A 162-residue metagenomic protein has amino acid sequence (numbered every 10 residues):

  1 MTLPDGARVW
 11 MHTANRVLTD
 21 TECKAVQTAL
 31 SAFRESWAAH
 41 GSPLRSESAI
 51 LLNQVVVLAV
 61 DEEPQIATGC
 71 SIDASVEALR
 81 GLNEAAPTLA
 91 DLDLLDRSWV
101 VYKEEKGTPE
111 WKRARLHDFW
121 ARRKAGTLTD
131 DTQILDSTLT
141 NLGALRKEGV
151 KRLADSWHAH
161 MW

Functional and structural regions predicted by a protein language model:
M1-P4, H158: Eukaryotic N-terminal accessory cofactor-binding modules
G6-L52: Long, hydrophobic N-terminal alpha-helical segment
V9, V55, R97: Broad gene-expression machinery/nucleic-acid interaction feature
N15-L18, D61-A67: A generic structural motif
R45-E47, A86-W99: Short, flexible active-site-proximal loops enriched in glycine and acidic residues
E63-L92: Helix-adjacent hinge/juxtasegments
L92-W162: Terminal interaction module
